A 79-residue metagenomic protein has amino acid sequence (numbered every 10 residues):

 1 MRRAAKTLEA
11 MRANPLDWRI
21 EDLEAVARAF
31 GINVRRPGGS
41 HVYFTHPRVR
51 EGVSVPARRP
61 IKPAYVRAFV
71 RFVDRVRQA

Functional and structural regions predicted by a protein language model:
R2-R36, P47-A79: Basic nucleic-acid-binding interfaces
H41-T45: Minor-groove-contacting beta-hairpin "wing" of winged helix-turn-helix DNA-binding domains
